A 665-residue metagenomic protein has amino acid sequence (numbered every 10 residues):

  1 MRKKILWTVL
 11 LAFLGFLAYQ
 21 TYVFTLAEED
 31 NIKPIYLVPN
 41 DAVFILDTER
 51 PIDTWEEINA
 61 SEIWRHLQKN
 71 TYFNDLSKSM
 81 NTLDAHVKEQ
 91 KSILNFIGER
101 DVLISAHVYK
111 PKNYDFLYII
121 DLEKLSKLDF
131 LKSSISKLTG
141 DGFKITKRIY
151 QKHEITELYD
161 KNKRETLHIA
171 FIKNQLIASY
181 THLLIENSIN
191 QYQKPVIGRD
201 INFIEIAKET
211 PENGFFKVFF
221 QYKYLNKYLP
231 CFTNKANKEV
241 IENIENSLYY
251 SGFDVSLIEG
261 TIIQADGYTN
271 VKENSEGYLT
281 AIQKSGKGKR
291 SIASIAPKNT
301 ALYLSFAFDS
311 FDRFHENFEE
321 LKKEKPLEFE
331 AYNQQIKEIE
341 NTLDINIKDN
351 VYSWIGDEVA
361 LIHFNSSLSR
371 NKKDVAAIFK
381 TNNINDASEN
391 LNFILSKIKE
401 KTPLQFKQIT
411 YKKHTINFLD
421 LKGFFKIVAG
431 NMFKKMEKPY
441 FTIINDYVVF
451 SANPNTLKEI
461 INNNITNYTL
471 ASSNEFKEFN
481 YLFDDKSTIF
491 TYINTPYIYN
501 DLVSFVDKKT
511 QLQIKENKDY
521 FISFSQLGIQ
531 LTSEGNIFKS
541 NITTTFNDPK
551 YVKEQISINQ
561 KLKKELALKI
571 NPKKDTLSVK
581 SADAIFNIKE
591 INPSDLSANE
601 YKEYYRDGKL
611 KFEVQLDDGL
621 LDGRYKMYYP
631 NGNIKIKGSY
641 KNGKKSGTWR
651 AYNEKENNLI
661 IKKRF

Functional and structural regions predicted by a protein language model:
R2-A18, D484-T488, Y492-A582, W649: In a subset of proteins, long, contiguous C-terminal domains/tails are tracked
R2-W7, A12-E157, I204-E245, G267-D374 (+3 more regions): Structural boundary/hinge residues at secondary-structure and domain interfaces
R65-D101, L138-T261, K289-R290, F329-I345 (+1 more regions): An internal, short helix-loop-strand segment that often contains or flanks glycine-aspartate motifs
L122-K127, T181-I185, T381-N385, N453-T456: Helix N-cap motif at beta-to-alpha junctions
Q175-I177, I263-A265, T415, Y447-V449 (+4 more regions): Hydrophobic residues embedded in beta-strands of well-ordered beta-sheets
I189-Y192, Y268, T280-Q283, N317-E320 (+5 more regions): Composition- and surface-driven signal marking solvent-exposed, interaction-prone regions in large proteins
V375-F379: Ordered core of a single globular domain
L566-F665: Glycine/tyrosine- and acidic-biased, solvent-exposed loop/turn segments at the edges of beta-strands
